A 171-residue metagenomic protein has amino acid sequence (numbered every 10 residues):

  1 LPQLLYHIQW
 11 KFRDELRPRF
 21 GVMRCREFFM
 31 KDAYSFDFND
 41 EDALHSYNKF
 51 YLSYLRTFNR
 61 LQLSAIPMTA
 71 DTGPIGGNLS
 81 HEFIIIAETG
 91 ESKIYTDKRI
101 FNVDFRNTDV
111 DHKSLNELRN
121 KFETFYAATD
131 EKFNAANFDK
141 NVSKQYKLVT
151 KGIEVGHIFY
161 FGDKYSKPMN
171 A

Functional and structural regions predicted by a protein language model:
L1-A171: TRNA-recognition modules of translation machinery and tRNA-sensing kinases, especially anticodon-binding
